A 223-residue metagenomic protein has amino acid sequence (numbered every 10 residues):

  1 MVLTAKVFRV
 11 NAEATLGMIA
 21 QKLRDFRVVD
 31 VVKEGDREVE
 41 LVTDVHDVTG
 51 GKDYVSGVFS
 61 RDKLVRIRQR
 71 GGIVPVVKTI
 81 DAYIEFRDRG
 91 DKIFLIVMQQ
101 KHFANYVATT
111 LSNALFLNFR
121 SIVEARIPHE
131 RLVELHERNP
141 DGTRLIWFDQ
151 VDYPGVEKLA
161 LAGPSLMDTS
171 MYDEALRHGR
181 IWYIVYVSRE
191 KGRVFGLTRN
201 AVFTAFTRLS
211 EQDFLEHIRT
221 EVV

Functional and structural regions predicted by a protein language model:
M1-D91, K101-M167, L209-V223: Intrinsically disordered, low-complexity polar/charged tails and linkers
A82-D88, K191-A201: Broad, structure-driven detector of short, well-ordered beta-strand segments within folded domains
N105-V107, V194-G196, A205-T207: Short helix/loop capping segments that flank catalytic or ligand/cofactor-binding pockets
F148-T198: Intrinsically disordered, low-complexity segments enriched in Gly and acidic/Ser/Thr residues that form flexible
N200-V202, R208-E211: Long, polar low-complexity intrinsically disordered regions
